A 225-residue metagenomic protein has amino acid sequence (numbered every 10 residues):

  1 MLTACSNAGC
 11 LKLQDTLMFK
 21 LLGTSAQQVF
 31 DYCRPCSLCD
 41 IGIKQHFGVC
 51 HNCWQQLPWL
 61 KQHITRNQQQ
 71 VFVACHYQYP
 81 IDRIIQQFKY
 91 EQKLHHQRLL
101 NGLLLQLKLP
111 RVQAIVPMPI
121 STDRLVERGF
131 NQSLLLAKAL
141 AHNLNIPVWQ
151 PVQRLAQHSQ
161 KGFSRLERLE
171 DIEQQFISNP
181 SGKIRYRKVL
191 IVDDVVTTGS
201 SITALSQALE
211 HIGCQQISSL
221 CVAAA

Functional and structural regions predicted by a protein language model:
M1-D193, T197-A225: Glycine-rich phosphate/pyrophosphate-handling loop used in enzymes and phosphotransfer proteins
